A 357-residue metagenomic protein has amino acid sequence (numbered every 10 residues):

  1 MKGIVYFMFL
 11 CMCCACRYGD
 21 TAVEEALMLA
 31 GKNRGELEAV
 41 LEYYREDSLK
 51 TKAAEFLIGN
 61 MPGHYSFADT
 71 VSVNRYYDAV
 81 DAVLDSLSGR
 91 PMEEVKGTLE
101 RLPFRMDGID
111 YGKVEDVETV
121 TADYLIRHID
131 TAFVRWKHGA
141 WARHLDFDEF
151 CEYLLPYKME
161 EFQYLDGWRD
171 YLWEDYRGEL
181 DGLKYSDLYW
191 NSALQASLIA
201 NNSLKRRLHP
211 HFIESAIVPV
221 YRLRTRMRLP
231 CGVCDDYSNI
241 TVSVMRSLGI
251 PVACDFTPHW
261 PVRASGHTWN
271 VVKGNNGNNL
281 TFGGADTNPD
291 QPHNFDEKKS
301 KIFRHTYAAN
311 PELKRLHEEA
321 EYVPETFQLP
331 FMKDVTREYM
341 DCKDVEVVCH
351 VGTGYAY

Functional and structural regions predicted by a protein language model:
M1-A22: Bacterial Sec-dependent N-terminal signal peptides
Y18-G19, G31, P62: Active-site helical microenvironments for divalent-metal-assisted chemistry
V23-G31, Y43-Y44, L183-S203, E214-R224 (+1 more regions): Hydrophobic/aromatic-rich core segments of domains that either
M28, A39, E46-L229: Secondary-structure boundary elements
H317-K343: Beta-strand-rich domain onsets/edges
K343-V351: A short, amphipathic beta-strand motif
G352-Y357: Short, ordered, surface-exposed loop/turn motifs in non-cytosolic proteins
